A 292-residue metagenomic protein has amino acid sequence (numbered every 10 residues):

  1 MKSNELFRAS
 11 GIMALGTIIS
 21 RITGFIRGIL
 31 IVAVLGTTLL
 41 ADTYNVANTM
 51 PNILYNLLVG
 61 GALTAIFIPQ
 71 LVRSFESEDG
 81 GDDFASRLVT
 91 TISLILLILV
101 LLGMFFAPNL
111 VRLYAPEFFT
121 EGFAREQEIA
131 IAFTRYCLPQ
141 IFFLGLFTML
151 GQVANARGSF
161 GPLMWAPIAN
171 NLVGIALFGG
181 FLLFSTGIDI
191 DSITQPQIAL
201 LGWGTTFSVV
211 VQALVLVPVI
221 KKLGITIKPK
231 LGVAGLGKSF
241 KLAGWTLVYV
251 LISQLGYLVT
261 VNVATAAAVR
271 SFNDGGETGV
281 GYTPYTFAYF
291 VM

Functional and structural regions predicted by a protein language model:
M1-M292: Membrane-embedded alpha-helical bundles of multi-pass transporters/translocases, especially carrier/permease families
